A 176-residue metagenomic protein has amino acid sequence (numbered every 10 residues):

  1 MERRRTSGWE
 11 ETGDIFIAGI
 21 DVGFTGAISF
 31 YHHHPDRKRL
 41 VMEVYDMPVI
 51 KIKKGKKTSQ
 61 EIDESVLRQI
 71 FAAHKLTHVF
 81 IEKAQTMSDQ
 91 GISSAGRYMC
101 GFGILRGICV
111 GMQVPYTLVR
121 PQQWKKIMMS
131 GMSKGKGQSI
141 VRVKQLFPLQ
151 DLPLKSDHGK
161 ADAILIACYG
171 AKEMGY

Functional and structural regions predicted by a protein language model:
M1-Y176: Phosphate- and other anionic-substrate recognition elements at nucleic-acid/protein interfaces
